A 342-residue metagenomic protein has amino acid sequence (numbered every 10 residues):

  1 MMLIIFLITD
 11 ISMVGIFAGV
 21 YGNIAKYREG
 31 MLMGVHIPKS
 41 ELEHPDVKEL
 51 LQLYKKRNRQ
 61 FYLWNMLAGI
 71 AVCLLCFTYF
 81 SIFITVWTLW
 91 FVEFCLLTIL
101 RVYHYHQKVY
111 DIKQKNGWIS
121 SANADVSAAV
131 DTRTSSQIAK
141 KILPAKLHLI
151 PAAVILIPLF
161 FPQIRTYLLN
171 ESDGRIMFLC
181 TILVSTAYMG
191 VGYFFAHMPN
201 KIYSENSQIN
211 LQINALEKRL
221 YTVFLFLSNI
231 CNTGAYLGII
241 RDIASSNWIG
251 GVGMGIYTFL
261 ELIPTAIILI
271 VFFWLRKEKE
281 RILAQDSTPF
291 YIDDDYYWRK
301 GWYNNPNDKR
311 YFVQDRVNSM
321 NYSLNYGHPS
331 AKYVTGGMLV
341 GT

Functional and structural regions predicted by a protein language model:
M1-M2, S40-E41, F80-I84, I164-R175 (+2 more regions): Membrane-interface interhelical loops and short amphipathic "cap" helices that link adjacent transmembrane segments
M2-G19, F83-R101, N170-G190, G253-A266: Alpha-helical transmembrane segments
I16-K26, L156-R165, T342: Alpha-helical transmembrane segments of multi-pass membrane proteins
A18-H36, L97-W118, T186-N206, I270-A284: Membrane-water interface of transmembrane alpha-helices
Y21-V35, I119-T132, W274-P329: Membrane-proximal soluble regions of multi-pass membrane proteins
P45-W64, A129-V154, L211-T233, Y303-G337: Loop-to-transmembrane boundary segments
Q60, W64-M66, L74, P158-N170 (+2 more regions): Membrane-helix interface motif
F80-L100, H104, N116-I142: Membrane-interface helix-loop-helix junctions at boundaries between adjacent transmembrane segments
